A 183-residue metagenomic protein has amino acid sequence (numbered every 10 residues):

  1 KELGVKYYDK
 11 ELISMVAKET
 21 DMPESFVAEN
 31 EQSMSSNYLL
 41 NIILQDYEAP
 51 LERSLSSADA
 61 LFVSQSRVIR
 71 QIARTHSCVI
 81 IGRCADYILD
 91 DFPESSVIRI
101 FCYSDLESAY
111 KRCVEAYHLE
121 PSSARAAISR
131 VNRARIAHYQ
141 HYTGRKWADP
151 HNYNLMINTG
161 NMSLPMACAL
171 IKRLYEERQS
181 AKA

Functional and structural regions predicted by a protein language model:
K1-E2: Glycine-rich phosphate-binding P-loop
K6-Y7: Hydrophobic beta-strand scaffold residues
E11-S77: ATP-dependent small-molecule kinase phosphotransfer cores that center on conserved nucleotide phosphate-binding segments
S36-I43, Y87, E120-P165: Small-molecule kinase domains that catalyze NTP-dependent phosphoryl transfer to phosphate-bearing small molecules
S66, L164-K172: Short, amphipathic alpha-helical "lid/cap" segments that border enzyme active or binding sites
S66-Y117: ATP-dependent NMP and nucleoside kinases share a basic, alpha-helical "lid"
R178-A183: C-terminal helical "lid" subdomain and adjoining coupling/linker elements of P-loop NTPases
